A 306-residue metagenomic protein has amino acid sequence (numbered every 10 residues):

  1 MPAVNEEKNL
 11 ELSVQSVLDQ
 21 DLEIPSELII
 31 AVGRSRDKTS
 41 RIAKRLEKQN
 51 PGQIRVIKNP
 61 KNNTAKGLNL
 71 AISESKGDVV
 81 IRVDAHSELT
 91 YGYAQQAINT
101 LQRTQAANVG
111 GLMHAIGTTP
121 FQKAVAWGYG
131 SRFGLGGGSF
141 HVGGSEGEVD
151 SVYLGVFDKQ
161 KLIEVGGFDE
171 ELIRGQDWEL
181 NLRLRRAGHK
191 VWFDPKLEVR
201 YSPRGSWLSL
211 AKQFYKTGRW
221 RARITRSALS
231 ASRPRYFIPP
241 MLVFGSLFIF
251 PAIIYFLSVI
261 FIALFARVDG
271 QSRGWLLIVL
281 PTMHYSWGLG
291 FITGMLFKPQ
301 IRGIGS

Functional and structural regions predicted by a protein language model:
Q15-P25: Short, acidic, metal-binding catalytic loop of nucleotide-sugar glycosyltransferases
V32-R41, K61, D84-S87: A conserved acidic beta->alpha catalytic loop
K58-S75, Q96, V152: Glycine-rich, basic loop-to-helix element that forms the pyrophosphate-binding segment of sugar-nucleotide handling
V80: Short aromatic/hydrophobic "clamp" motif used to bind/position activated sugar donors
Y91-K123, E198, S202: Conserved donor NDP-sugar-binding/catalytic core segment of glycosyltransferases
G111-G117, A126-L154, I163, S227: Short, flexible, basic/aromatic active-site loop/helix in glycosyltransferases
D169-S232: Catalytic donor/gating beta->alpha subdomain of glycosyltransferases that bind UDP-sugars
M241-I301: Membrane-embedded multi-pass helical conduit in multi-pass membrane proteins, especially envelope-biosynthetic
